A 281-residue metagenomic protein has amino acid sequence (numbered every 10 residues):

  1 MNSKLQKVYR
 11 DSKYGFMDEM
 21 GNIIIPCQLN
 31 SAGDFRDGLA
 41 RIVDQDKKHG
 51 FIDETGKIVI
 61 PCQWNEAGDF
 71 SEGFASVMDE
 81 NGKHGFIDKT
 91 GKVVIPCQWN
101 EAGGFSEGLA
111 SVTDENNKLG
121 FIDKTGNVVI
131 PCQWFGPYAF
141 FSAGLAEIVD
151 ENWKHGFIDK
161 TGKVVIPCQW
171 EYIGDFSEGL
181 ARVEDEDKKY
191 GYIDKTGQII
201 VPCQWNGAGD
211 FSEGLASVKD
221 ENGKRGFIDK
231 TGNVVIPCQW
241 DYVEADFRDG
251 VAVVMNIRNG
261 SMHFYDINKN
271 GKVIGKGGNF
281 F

Functional and structural regions predicted by a protein language model:
M1-F281: Residue-level detector of conserved, function-critical positions
